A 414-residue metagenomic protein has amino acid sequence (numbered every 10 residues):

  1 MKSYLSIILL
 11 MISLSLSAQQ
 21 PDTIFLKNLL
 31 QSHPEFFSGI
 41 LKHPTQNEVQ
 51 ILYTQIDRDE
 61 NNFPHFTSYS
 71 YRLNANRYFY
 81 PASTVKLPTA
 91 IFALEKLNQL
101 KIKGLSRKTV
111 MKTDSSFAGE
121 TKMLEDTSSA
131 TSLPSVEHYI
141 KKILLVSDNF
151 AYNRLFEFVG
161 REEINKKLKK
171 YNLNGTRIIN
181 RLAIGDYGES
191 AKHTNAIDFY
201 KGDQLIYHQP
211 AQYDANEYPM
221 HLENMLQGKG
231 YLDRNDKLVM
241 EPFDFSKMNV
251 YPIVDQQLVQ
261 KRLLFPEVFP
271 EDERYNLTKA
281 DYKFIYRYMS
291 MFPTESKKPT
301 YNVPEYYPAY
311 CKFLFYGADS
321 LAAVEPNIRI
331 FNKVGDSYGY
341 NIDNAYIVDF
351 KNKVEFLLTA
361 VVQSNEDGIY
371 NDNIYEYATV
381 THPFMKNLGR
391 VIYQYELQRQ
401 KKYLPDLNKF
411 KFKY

Functional and structural regions predicted by a protein language model:
M1-T23: Bacterial Sec-dependent N-terminal signal peptides
Q20-E35, H43, D236-Y414: Structured C-terminal helix/loop/strand segments within mature extracytoplasmic catalytic/sensor domains
P21-H33, T45-N47, S115-S116, E120-M123 (+2 more regions): Active-site-adjacent helix/loop patches that line small-molecule binding or acyl-intermediate pockets
Q31-L73, L358-A360: A short, well-structured edge-of-sheet supersecondary motif
Q46-E48, F66-S68, N74-N76, Y80-V85 (+5 more regions): Extracytoplasmic
Y53-D57, L105-E125, V159-G160, R181-E189 (+2 more regions): Acidic helix-start/capping segments at beta-turn-to-alpha-helix junctions
F79-S106, L358: Active-site SXXK
K86-A93, I143, L168, Q256 (+3 more regions): Residue-level preference for non-acidic, small/hydrophobic
